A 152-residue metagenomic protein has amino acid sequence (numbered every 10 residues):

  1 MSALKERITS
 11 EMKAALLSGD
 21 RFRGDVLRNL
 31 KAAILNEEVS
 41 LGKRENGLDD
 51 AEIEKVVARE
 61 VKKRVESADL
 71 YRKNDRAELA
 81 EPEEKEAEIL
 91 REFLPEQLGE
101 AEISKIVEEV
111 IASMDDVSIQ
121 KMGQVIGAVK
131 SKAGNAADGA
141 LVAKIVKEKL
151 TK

Functional and structural regions predicted by a protein language model:
M1-K152: Charged, compositionally biased, marginally structured helical/coil segments
